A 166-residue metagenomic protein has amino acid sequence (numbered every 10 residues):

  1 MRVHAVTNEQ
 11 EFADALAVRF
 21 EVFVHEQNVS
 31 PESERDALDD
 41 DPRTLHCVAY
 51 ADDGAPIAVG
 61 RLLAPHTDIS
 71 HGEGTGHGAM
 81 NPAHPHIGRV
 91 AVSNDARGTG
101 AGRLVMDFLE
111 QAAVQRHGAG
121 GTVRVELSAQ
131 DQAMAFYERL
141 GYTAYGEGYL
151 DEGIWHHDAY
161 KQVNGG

Functional and structural regions predicted by a protein language model:
M1-A55: Short amphipathic alpha-helix that is part of the acyltransferase structural core
R19, Y137, Y142: Conserved active-site tyrosine of GNAT-family acetyltransferases
R43-C47, A83-G88, W155-A159: Short beta-strand micro-motifs in enzyme catalytic cores
V48, A55-G78, H84-H86, A91: Conserved beta-strand in the GNAT
G88, S93, S128-Q130: Residue-level recognition of the GNAT/N-acetyltransferase active site
V92, G98-Q111: Conserved acetyl-CoA-binding loop-helix of GNAT-fold acetyltransferases
M106, A113-Q130: Conserved GNAT acetyl-CoA-binding A-motif
Q130, E147-G166: C-terminal "cap" of GNAT-fold acetyltransferases
